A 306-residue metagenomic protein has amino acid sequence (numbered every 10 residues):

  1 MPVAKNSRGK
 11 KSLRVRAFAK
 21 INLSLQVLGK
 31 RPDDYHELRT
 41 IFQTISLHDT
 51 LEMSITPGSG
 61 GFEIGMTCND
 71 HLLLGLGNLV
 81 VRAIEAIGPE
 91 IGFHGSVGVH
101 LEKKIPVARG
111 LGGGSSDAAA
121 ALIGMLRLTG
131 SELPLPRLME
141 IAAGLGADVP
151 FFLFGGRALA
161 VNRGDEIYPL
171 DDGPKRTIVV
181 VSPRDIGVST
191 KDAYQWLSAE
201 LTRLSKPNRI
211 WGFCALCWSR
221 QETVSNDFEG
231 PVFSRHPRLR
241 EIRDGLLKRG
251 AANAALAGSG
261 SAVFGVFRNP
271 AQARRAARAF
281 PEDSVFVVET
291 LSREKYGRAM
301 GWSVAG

Functional and structural regions predicted by a protein language model:
P2-R109, R127-P136, G173-P174, P183-I186: ATP-binding N-lobe of GHMP and related small-molecule kinases
R14, T50-E52, R157-L159, I178-V180 (+1 more regions): Conserved hydrophobic/aromatic beta-strand scaffold that supports enzyme active sites
L23, L51-M53, V80, G114 (+4 more regions): Residue-level signal for inorganic ion chemistry
G58-L73, A121, A143, A215-S225: Short, basic/glycine-rich phosphate-binding loops at helix/coil junctions that contact nucleotide phosphates
S96, A118, L122-L159: Contiguous, small/hydrophobic- and glycine-enriched helical/loop subdomains that border and often "cap" functional
H100-T129, A147, A251-F267: Glycine/serine-rich anion-binding loops at beta->alpha junctions that coordinate negatively charged ligand groups
F152-F154, L159-N253, R268-P281, F286-G306: Conserved, helical-rich catalytic subdomain that frames metal- and/or nucleotide-binding sites in enzyme alpha/beta
